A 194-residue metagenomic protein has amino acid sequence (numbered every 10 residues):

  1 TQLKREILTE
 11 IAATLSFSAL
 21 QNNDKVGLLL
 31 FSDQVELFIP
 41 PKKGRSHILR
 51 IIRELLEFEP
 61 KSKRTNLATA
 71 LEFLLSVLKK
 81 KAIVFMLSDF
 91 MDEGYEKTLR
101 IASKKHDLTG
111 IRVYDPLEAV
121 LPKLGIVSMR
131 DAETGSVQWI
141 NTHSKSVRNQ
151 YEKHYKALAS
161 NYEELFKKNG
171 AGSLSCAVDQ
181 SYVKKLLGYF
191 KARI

Functional and structural regions predicted by a protein language model:
T1-I39, I83-F85, E93, I101 (+1 more regions): An amphipathic, basic-hydrophobic helix/alpha-beta surface used to engage anionic, phosphate-rich ligands or surfaces
Q2-R5, R45, R64: Short, structured helix-loop boundary elements
T9, K63-L67, Y155: A conditional alpha-helix N-cap/helix-loop micro-motif detector
G27-F31, V35-P60: Phosphate/pyrophosphate-binding betaalpha-module
H47-A82, G94-Y95: Von Willebrand factor
F73-I83, G94, T98-I194: Von Willebrand factor type A / integrin I
F90: Active-site metal-binding loops of divalent metal-dependent hydrolases
